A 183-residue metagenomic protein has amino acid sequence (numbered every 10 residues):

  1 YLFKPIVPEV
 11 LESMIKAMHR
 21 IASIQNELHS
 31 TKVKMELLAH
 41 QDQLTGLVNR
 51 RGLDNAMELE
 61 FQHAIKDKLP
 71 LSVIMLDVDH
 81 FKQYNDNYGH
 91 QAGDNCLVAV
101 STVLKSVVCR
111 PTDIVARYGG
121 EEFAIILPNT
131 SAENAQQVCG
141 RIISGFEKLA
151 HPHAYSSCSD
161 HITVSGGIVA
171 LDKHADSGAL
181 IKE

Functional and structural regions predicted by a protein language model:
Y1-A22: N-terminal membrane insertion elements
V7-E12, R50, M57, S177-G178: Conserved two-component signaling phosphotransfer/partner-docking surface
E36-L37, R50-P70, S101-R110, P128: Short regulatory alpha-helical coupling segments that immediately precede and/or link into cyclic nucleotide signaling
E36-N55, L76-H90, V98: Conserved nucleotide-binding and Mg2+-coordinating catalytic segments in signaling enzymes
H90, P128, A132-G140, V169-E183: Catalytic-core segments of nucleotide cyclases and related cyclic-nucleotide turnover enzymes
S101-K105, N134-P152: Alpha-helical scaffold within the catalytic cores of cyclic-nucleotide enzymes
I114-R117: A short pre-motif secondary-structure segment
